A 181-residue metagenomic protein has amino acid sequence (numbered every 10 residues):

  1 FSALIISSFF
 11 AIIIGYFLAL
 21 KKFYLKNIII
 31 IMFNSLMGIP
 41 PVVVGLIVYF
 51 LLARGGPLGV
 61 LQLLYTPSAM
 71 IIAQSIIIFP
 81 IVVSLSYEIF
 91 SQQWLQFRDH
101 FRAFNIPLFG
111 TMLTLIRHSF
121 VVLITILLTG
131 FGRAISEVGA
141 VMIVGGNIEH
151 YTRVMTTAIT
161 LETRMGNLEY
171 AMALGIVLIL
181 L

Functional and structural regions predicted by a protein language model:
F1-S91, H118-V138, A171-L181: Membrane-water interface segments at the C-terminal ends of transmembrane alpha-helices in multi-pass inner-membrane
I14-G15, G45, R98, V141 (+1 more regions): Interfacial helix-capping/hinge residues at the ends of transmembrane alpha-helices
K21-K26, S91-Q96, I106-L108, N147-Y151 (+1 more regions): Juxtamembrane helix-boundary/capping and inter-helix hinge elements in multi-pass membrane proteins
L85-L123: Short cytoplasmic-facing helical segments at TM-TM junctions of multi-pass membrane proteins
M142-L180: Interhelical loop and adjacent transmembrane-helix boundary motif in polytopic membrane transport permeases
